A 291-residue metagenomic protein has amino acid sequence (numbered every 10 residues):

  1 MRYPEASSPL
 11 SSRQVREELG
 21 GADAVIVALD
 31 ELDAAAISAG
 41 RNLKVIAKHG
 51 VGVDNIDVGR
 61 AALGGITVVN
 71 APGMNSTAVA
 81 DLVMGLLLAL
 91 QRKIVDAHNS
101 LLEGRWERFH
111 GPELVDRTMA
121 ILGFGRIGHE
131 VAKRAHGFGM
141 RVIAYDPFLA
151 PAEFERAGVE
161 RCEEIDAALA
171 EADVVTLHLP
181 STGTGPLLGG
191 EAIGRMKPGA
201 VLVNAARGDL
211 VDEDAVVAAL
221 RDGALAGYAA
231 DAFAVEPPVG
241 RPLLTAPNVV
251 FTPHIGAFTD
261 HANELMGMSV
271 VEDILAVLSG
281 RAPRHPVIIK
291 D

Functional and structural regions predicted by a protein language model:
M1-V69, A170, G189, G194: An N-terminal-biased, well-structured beta-alpha scaffold segment characteristic of Rossmann-like dinucleotide-binding
R2, I143, D209: Conserved beta-strand positions in the Rossmann-like core of class I SAM-dependent methyltransferases
P4-E5, H49-G50, I66-T77, D146 (+3 more regions): Short beta->alpha connector loops at strand-helix junctions that form conserved, small/polar/Pro-enriched
A34-I37, P147-P242: Rossmann-like adenosine-cofactor binding region
G64-I66, P72-T118, E130-G137, P283: Phosphate-binding beta-alpha-beta segment of Rossmann-like dinucleotide-binding domains, i.e., the NAD(P)
V68, G199-D291: Rossmann-like dinucleotide-binding domain for NAD(H)/NADP(H)
F124-G125: Glycine-rich Rossmann-fold phosphate-binding loop(s) that bind the pyrophosphate of adenine dinucleotide cofactors
